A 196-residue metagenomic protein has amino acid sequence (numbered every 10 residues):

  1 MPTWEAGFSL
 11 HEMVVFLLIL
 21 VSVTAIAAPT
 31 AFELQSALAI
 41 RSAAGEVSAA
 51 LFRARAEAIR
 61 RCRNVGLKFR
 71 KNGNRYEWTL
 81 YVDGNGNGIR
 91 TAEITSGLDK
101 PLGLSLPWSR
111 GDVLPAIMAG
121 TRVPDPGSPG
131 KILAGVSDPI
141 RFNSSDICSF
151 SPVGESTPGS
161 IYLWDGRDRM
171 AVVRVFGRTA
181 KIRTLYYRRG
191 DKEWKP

Functional and structural regions predicted by a protein language model:
P2, F8-H11, S22, I26-A49 (+3 more regions): N-terminal helix-rich module
L17-L20: Lipid-exposed faces of alpha-helical membrane segments in multi-pass integral membrane proteins
